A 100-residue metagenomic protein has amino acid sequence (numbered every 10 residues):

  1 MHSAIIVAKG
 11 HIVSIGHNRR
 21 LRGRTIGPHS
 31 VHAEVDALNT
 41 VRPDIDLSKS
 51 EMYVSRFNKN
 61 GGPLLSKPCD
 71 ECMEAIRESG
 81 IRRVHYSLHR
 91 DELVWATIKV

Functional and structural regions predicted by a protein language model:
M1-V100: Zinc-dependent deaminase catalytic domain
